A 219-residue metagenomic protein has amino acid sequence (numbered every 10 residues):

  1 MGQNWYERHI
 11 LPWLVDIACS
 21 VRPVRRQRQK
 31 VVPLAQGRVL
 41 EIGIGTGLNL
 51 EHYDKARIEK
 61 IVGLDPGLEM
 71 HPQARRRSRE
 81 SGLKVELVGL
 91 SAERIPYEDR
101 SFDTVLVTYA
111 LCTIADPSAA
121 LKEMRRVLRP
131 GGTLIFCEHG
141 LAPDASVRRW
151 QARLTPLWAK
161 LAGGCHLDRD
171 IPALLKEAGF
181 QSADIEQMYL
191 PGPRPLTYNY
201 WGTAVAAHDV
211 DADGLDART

Functional and structural regions predicted by a protein language model:
M1-P12, P23-R28: N-terminal, positively charged/glycine-rich alpha-helical extensions of SAM-dependent methyltransferases
E7, L14-S20, C137-P195: C-terminal alpha-helical "lid/dimerization" subdomain adjacent to the S-adenosyl-L-methionine
A18-R38, L48-H52: Conserved alpha-helix/loop element of class I SAM-dependent methyltransferases that forms part of the SAM/SAH-binding
L40-R94: Class I SAM-dependent methyltransferase SAM/SAH-binding core
E93-V105: A short acidic, Gly/Pro-enriched loop at the edge of an enzyme's catalytic core that lines a small-molecule cofactor
D103-D116: A short SAM/SAH-binding and catalytic strip from SAM-dependent methyltransferases
S118-P130: A short glycine-rich, Lys/Arg-flanked "PGG" loop and its adjoining helix->strand segment in the class I
I185-T219: Core SAM-dependent methyltransferase catalytic element
